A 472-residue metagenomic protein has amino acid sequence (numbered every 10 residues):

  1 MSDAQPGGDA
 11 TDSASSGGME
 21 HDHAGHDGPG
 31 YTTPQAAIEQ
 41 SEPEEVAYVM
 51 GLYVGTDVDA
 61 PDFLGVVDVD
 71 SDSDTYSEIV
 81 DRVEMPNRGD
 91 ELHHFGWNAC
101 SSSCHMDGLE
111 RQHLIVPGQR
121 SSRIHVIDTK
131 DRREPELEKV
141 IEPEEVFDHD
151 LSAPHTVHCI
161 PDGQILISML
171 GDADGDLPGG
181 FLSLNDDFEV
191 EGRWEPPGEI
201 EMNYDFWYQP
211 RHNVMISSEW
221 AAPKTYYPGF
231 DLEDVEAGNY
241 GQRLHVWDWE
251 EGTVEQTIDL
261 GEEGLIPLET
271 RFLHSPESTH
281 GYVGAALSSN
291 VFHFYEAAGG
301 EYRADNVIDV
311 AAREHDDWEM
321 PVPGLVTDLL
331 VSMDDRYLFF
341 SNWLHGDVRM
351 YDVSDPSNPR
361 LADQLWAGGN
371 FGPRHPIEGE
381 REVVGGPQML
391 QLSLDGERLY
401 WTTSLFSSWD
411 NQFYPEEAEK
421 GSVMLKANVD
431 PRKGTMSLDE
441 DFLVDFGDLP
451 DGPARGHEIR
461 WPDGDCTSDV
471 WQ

Functional and structural regions predicted by a protein language model:
H21-H26, I38-E45, V49-E110, I115-E142 (+2 more regions): Beta-propeller domains
H21-P43, E91-E110, L151-P161, W207-N213 (+5 more regions): Structural signature of eukaryotic scaffold interfaces centered on beta-propeller domains
A36, S41-D59, C104-Q112, V116 (+4 more regions): Short, conserved, GDST-rich strand-edge loop motifs in beta-rich repeat architectures
V66-T75, V126-E136, D187, V246-G252 (+4 more regions): Short loop/turn segments immediately following beta-strands, especially the blade-tip and inter-blade linker loops
E78-W97, K139-D150, W194-E201, V254-L265 (+3 more regions): Surface-exposed loop and turn segments in beta-propeller and other repeat-based domains that flank or scaffold
T129-P210: Asp-box/WD-like beta-propeller blade repeats and closely related beta-sheet repeat scaffolds
P197-R349: Beta-propeller domains
S278-Y295, E319-E416: Loop/turn-rich, solvent-exposed surfaces of beta-rich toroidal or solenoidal domains
